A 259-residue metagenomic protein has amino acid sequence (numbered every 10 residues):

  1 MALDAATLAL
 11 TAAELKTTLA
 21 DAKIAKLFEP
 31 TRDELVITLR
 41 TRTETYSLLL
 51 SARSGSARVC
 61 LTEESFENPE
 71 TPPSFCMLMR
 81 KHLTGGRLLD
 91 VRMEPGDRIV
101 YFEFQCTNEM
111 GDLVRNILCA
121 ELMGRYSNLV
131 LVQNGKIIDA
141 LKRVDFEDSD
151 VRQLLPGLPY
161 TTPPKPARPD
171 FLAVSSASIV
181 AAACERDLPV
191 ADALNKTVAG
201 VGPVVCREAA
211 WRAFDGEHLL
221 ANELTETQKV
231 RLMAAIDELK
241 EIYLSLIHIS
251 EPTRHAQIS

Functional and structural regions predicted by a protein language model:
A6-E67, T71: A structured, charge-rich N-terminal accessory region that forms the first stable segment of a protein and links
T43-S250, R254, S259: Phosphate/anion-contacting hairpin/loop surfaces
